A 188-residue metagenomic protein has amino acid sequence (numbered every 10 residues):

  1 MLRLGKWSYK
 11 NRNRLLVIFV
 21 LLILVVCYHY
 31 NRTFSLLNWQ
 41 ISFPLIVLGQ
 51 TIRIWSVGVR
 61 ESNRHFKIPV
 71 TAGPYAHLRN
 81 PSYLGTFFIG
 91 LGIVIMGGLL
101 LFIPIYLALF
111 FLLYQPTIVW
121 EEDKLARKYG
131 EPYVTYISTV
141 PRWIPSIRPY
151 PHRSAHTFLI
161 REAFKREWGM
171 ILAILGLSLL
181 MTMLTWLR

Functional and structural regions predicted by a protein language model:
M1-A72, F87-R188: Membrane-anchoring alpha-helices and their flanking helix-loop junctions
Y75, N80-G85: Glycine-rich acyl-CoA binding loop
